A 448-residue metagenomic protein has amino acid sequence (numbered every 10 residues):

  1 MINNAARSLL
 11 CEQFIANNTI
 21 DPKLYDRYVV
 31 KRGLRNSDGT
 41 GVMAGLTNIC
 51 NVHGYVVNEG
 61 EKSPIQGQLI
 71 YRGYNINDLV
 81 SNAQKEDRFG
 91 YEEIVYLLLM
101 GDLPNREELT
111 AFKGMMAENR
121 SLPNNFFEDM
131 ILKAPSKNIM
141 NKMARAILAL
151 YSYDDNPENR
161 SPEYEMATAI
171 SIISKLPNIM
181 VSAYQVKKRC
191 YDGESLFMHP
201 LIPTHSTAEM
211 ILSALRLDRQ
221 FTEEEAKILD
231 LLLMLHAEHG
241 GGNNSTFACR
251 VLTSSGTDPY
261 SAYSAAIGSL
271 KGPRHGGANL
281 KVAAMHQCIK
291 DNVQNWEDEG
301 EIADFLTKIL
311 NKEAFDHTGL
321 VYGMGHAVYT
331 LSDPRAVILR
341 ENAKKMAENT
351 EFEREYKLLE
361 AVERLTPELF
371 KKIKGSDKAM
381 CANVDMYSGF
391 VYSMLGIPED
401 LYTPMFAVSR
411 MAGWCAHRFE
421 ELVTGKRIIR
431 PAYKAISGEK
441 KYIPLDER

Functional and structural regions predicted by a protein language model:
M1-R448: Non-transmembrane, aqueous-exposed alpha-helical and coiled segments at domain scale
